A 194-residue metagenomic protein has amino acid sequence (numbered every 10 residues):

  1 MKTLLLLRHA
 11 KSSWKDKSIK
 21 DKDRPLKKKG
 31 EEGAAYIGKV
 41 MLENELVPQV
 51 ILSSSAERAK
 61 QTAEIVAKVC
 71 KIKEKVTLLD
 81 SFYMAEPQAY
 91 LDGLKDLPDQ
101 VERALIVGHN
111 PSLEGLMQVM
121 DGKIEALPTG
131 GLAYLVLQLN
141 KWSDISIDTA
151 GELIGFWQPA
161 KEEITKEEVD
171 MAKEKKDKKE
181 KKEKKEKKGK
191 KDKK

Functional and structural regions predicted by a protein language model:
K2-T3, L7-S81, A85, A89 (+1 more regions): Active-site-proximal alpha-helix that buttresses catalytic centers in soluble enzyme cores
S18, M117-M120, S146: Short, flexible helix/strand-to-coil boundary loops that buttress conserved ligand/catalytic motifs in alpha/beta
V40, I65, V69, D96 (+2 more regions): Active-site catalytic microenvironments for nucleophilic, acid-base chemistry
K95-L105, D148-P159: A polyampholytic, Gly/Pro-enriched intrinsically disordered region
L97-L105, N110-G131, V136: Non-DNA-binding regulatory cores of transcription-related proteins, predominantly C-terminal effector-binding
K123-Q158: Domain-level recognition of soluble alpha/beta enzyme cores, biased toward histidine phosphatases/phosphomutases
E174-K194: Intrinsically disordered, low-complexity polybasic segments
